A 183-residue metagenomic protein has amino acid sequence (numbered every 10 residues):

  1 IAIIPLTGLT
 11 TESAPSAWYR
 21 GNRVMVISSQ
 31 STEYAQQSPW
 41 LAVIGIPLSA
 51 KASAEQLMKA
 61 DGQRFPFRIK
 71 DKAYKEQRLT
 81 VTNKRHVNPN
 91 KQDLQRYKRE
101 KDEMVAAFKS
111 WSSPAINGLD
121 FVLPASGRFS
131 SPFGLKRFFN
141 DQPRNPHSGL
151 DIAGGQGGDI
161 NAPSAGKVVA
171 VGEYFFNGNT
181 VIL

Functional and structural regions predicted by a protein language model:
I1-A73: Cationic-aromatic interfacial patches
P66-N179: Surface-exposed, glycine-biased beta-strand/turn segments
